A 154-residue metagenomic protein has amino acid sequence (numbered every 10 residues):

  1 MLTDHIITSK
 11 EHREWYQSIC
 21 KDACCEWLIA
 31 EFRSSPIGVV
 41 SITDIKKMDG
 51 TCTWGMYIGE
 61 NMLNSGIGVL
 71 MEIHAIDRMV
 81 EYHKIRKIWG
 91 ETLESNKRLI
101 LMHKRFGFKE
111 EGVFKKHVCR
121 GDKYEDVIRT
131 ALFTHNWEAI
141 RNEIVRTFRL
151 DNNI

Functional and structural regions predicted by a protein language model:
M1-E14: Conserved GNAT-fold acetyl-CoA-binding loop/helix
I7-K10, C20-K21, I58-G59, T147: Juxtamembrane/interface motifs at transmembrane-helix termini
Y16-Q17, I100: Short amphipathic alpha-helical segments and helix-helix/interface helices
Q17-I29, G38: A short helix-loop-beta-strand connector motif used in the catalytic cores of GNAT acetyltransferases and, in some
R33-I154: Acyl-donor (CoA/ACP) binding surface of acyl/acetyltransferases
